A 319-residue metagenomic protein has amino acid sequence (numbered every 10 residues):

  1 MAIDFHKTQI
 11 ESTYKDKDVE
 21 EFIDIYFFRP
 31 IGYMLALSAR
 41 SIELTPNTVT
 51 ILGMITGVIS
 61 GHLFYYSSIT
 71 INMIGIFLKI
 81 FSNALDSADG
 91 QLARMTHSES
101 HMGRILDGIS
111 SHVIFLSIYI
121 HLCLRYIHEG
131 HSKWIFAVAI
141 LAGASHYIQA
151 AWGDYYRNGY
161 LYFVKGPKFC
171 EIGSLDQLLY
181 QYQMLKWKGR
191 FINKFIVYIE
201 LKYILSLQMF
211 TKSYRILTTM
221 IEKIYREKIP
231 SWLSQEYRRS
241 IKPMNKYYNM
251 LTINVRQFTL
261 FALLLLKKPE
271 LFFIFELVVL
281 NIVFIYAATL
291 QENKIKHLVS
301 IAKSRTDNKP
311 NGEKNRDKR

Functional and structural regions predicted by a protein language model:
M1-P30, N158-R319: C-terminal membrane-associated helical module and adjoining short loops/tails
P46-I51, D107-F115, N245-N254: Select subsegments of transmembrane alpha-helices in polytopic membrane proteins, especially boundary-proximal
P46-M102, F115, Y119, I135-S145 (+1 more regions): Membrane-embedded alpha-helical segments that form the functional core of polytopic membrane enzymes, especially those
G61-Y65, I118, L122-C123, L264 (+2 more regions): Structural signal for membrane-spanning alpha-helices in multi-pass inner-membrane proteins, emphasizing helix cores
F81-S87, A144-Y160, I282-N293: Transmembrane alpha-helical segments that form the membrane-embedded catalytic/substrate-channel core of multi-pass
A93, H97-S110, F169-I172, N308 (+1 more regions): Juxtamembrane helix-capping/reentrant segments at transmembrane boundaries
L106-Q181: Long, highly hydrophobic alpha-helical transmembrane signal-anchor segments
